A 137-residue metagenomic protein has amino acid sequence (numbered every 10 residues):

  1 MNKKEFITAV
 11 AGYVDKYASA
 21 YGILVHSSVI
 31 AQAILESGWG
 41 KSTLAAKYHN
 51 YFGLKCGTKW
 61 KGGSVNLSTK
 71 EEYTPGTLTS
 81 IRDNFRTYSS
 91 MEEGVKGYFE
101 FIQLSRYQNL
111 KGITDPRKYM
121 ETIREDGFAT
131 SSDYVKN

Functional and structural regions predicted by a protein language model:
M1-N137: Catalytic cores of secreted/periplasmic lytic hydrolases that degrade extracellular macromolecules
